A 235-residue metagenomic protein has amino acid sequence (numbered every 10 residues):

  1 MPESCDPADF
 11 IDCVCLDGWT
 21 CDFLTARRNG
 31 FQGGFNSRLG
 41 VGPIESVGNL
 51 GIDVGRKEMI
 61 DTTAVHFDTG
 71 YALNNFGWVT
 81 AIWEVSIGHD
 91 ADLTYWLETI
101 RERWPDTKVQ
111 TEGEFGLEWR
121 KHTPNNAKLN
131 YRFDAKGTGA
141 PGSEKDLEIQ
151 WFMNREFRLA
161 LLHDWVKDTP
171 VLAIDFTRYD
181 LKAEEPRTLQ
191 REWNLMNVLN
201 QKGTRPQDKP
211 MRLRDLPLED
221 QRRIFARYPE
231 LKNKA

Functional and structural regions predicted by a protein language model:
E3-W119: Catalytic grooves of carbohydrate-active enzymes
A64-D68, W96-D106, E148-R155, L161-P170: Secondary-structure-rich domain cores
K108-G139, P217-K234: Short, basic/low-complexity N-terminal boundary segments at the transition from targeting/disordered tails
V109-G113, M153, N194: Secondary-structure junction/capping motif
K121-D164: Surface beta-strand/loop "capping" patches
H163-K234: Acidic-aromatic substrate-binding/catalytic surfaces of carbohydrate-active enzymes
